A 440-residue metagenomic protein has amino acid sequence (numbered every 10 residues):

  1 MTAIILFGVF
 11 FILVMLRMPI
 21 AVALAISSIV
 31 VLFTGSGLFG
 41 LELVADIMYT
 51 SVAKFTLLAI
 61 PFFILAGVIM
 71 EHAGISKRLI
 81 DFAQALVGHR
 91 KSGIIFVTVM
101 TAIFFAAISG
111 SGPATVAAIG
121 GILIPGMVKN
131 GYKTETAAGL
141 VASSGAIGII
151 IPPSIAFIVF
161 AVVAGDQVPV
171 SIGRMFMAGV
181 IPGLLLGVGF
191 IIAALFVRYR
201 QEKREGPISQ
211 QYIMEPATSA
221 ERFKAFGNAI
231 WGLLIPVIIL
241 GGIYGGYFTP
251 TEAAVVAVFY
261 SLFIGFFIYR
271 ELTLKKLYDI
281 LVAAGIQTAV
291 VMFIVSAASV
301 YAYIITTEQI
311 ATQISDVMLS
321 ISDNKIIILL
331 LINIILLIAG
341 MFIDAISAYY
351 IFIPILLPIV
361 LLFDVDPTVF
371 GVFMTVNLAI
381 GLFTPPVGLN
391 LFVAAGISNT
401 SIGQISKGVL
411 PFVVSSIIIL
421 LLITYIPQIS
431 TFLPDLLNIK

Functional and structural regions predicted by a protein language model:
M1-I60, D81-F82, S219-G242, P250-F293 (+1 more regions): Hydrophobic transmembrane alpha-helices of multi-pass solute/ion transporters
A3-G8, V22-A25, P61, I95-M100 (+11 more regions): Hydrophobic alpha-helical transmembrane segments
I12-E42, L65-S76, A161-A164, A193-E205 (+5 more regions): Structural signal for alpha-helical transmembrane segments and their membrane-water exit/capping regions in multi-pass
T34, L38-V128, Y278-F363: Membrane-embedded alpha-helical segments and adjacent helix-loop junctions characteristic of multi-pass solute
F55-F63, I94, T98, A102 (+11 more regions): Hydrophobic alpha-helical transmembrane segments in multi-pass membrane proteins
I60, S92-A106, N130-I147, M175 (+3 more regions): Alpha-helical transmembrane segments of multi-pass membrane proteins
V163, V170-I286, F392-V414, T431-K440: Long, contiguous bundles of hydrophobic transmembrane helices that form the permeation core of multi-pass
L330, I334, G340-Y350, I359-K440: C-terminal transmembrane helix pair
